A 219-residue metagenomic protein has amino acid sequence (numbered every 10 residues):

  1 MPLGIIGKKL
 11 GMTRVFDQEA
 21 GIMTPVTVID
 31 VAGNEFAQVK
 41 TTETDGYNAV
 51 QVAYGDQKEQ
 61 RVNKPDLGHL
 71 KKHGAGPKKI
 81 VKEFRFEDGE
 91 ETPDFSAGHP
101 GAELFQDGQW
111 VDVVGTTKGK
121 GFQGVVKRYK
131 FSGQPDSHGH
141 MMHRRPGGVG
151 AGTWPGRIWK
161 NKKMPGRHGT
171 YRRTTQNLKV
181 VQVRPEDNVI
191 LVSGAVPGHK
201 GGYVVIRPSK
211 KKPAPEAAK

Functional and structural regions predicted by a protein language model:
M1-K219: Extended basic (Lys/Arg/His-rich) segments that typically form rRNA-contacting surfaces in ribosomal proteins
